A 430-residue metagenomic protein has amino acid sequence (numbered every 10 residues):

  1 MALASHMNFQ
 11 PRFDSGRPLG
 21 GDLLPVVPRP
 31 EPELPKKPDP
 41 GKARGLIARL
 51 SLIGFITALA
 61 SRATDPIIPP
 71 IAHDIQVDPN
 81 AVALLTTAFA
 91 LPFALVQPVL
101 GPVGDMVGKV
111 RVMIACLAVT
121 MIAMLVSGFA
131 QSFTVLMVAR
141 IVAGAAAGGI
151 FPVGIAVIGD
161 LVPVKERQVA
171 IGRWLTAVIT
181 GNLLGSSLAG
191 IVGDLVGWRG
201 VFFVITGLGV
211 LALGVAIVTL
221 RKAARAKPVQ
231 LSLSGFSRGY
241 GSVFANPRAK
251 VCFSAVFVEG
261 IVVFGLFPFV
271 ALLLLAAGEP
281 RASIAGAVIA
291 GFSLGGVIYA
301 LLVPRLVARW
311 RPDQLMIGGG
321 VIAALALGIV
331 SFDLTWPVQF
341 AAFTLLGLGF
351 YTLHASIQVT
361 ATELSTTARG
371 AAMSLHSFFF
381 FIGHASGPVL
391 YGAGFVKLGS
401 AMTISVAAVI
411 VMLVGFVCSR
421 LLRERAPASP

Functional and structural regions predicted by a protein language model:
E31-P40, R221-C252: Juxtamembrane intracellular "pre-TM" segments in multi-pass secondary transporters
Q76, G108, F129-V135, P163 (+2 more regions): Helix-breaking motifs and short loop linkers at transmembrane-helix boundaries and internal kinks in secondary membrane
L95-T134: Conserved MFS/SLC helix-loop-helix module at the cytosolic interface between two early adjacent transmembrane helices
V96-G108, I298-R311, F395-V396: Helix-to-loop junctions at the C-terminal end of transmembrane segments in multipass secondary transporters
A123, T134-A143, P337-L345: Paired small-residue
A139-T180: Cytoplasmic helix-loop-helix junction between adjacent transmembrane helices in 12-TM secondary transporters
P163-V169, R173-L220: Helix-loop-helix hairpin linking two adjacent transmembrane segments in secondary transporters
D313-I357: C-terminal transmembrane helical hairpin of 12-TM major facilitator-type secondary transporters
